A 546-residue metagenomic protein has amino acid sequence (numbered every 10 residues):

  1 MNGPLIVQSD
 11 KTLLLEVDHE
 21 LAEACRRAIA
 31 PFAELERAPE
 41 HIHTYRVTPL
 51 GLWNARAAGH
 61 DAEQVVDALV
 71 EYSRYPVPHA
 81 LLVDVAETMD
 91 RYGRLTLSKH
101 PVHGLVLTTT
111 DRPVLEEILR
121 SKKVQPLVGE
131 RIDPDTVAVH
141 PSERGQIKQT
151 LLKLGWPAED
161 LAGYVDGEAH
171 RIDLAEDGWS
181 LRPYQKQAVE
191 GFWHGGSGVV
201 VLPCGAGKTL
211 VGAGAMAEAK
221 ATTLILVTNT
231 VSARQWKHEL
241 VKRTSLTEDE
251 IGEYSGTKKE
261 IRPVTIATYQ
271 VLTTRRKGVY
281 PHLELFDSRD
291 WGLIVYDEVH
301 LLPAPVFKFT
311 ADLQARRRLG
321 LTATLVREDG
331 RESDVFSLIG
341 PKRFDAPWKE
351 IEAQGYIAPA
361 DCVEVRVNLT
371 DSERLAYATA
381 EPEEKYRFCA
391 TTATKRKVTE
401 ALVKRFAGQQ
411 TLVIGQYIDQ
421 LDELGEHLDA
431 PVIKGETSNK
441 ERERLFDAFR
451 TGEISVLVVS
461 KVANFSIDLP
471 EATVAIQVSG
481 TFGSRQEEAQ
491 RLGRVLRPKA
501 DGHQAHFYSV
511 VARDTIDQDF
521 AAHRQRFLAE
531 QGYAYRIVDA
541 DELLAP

Functional and structural regions predicted by a protein language model:
M1-E168: Extended alpha-helical interface modules used as scaffolds for assembling large macromolecular complexes
G195-M216: Walker A/P-loop
L202, L325, F482-F507, R524: Conserved SF2 helicase motif VI
V231-T257: Conserved helix-turn-beta segment of the N-terminal RecA-like "Helicase ATP-binding" lobe in SF1/SF2 helicases
E250-E253, K258-K259, L412, D419-E423 (+1 more regions): Conserved helicase ATPase core of P-loop NTP-dependent helicases/translocases
G292-L293, H300-V363, L528: Post-DEXD/H (motif II) to motif III coupling segment of the RecA-like Helicase ATP-binding lobe
Y377-Q416, D422-E423: Conserved interdomain hinge at the start of the Helicase C-terminal
V458, F465-G480, H506-S509: A short beta-strand element within the Helicase C-terminal
